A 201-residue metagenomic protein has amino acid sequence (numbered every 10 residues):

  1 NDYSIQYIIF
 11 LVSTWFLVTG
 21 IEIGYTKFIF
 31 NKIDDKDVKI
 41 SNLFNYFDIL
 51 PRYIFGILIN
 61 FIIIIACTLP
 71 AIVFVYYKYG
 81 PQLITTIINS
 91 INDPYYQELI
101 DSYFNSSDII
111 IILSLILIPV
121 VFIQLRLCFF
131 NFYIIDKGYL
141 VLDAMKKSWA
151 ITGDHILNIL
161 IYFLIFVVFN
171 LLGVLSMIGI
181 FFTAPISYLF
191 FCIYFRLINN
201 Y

Functional and structural regions predicted by a protein language model:
N1-Y201: Hydrophobic alpha-helical membrane segments
